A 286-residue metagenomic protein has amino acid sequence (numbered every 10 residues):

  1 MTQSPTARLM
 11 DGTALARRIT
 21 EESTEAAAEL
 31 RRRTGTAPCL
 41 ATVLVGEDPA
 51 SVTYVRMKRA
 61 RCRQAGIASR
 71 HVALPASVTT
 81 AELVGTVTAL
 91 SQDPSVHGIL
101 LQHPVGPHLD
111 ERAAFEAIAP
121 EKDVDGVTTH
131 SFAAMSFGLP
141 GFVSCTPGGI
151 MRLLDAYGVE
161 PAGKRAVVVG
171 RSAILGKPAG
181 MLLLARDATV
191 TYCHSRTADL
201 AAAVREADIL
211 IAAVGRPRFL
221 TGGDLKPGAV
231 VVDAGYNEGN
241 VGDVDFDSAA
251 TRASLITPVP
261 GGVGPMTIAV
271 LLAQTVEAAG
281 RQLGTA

Functional and structural regions predicted by a protein language model:
M1-G35: Positively charged, low-complexity intrinsically disordered leader regions
E29-L40, G46-Q64: N-terminal glycine-rich anion-binding loops that anchor highly charged ligand groups
V45-A60, G141-V230, A234, G239-A250: Glycine-rich phosphate/diphosphate-binding loop of Rossmann-like nucleotide-binding domains
C62-A76, V190-Y192: Short beta-strand elements in bilobed, periplasmic/extracellular small-molecule ligand-binding domains
E82-P94: Short, well-structured alpha-helical segments in soluble
S95-V96, A207: Short, high-confidence coil segments that cap the C-terminus of an alpha-helix and link into the following beta-strand
H97-P161, R218: Anion-binding alpha/beta catalytic cores of soluble intermediary-metabolism enzymes, centered on
D110-F132, V232-T285: Rossmann-fold NAD(P)-binding glycine/threonine-rich loop
